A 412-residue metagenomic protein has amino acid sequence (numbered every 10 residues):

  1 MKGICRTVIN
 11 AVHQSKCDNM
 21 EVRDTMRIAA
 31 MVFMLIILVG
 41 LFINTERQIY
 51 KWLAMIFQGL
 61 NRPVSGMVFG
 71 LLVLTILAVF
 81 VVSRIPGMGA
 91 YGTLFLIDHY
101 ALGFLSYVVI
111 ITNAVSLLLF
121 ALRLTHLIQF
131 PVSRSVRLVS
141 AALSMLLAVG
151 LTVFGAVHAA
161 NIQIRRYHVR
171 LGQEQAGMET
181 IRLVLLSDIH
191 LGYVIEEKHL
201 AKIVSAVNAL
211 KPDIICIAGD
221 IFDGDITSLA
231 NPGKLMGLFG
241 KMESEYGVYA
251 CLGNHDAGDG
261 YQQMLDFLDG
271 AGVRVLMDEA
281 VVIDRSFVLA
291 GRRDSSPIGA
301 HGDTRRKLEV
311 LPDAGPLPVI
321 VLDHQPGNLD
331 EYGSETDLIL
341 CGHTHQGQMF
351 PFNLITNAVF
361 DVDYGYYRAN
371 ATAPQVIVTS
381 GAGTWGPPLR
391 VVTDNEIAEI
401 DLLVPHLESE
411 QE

Functional and structural regions predicted by a protein language model:
K2-A160, S409-Q411: Non-catalytic terminal accessory segments
R23-D24, A30, V64-M67, L71 (+7 more regions): A broadly tuned "polar low-complexity/structure-edge" signature
I49, I128, I164, S244-Y246 (+1 more regions): Generic preference for hydrophobic/aromatic residues in regular secondary structure cores
A160-Q173: Alpha-helical transmembrane signal-anchor/signal-peptide segments
R170-E412: Soluble catalytic domains of enzymes that build or remodel membrane lipids, polysaccharides, and related
